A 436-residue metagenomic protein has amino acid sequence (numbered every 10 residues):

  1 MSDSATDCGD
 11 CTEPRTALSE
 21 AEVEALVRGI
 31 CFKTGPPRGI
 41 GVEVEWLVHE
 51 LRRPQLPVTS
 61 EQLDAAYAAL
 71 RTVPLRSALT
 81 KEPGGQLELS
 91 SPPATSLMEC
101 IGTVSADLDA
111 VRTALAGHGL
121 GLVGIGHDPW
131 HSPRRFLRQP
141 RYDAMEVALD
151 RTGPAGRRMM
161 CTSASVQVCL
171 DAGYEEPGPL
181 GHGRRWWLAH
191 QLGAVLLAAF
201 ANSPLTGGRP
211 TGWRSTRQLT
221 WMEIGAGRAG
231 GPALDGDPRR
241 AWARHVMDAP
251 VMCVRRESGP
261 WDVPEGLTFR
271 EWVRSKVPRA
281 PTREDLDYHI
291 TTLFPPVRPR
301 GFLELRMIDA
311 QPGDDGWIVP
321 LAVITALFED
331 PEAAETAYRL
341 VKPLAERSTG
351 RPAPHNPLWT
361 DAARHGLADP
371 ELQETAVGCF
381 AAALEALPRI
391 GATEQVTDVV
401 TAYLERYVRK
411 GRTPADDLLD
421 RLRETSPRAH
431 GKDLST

Functional and structural regions predicted by a protein language model:
M1-G156, T162, W187, A201 (+7 more regions): Terminal catalytic/cofactor-binding subdomain
R52, G173-E175, V195, Q311 (+1 more regions): A very general structural signal that marks isolated residues within well-ordered alpha-helical segments
E99, D171-G173, P177-L180, I308-W317: Conserved phosphate-binding loops in nucleotide/dinucleotide-binding enzymes
V123-R298: Loop-rich catalytic cores of soluble enzymes, especially ATP-dependent carboxylate-amine ligases and other
